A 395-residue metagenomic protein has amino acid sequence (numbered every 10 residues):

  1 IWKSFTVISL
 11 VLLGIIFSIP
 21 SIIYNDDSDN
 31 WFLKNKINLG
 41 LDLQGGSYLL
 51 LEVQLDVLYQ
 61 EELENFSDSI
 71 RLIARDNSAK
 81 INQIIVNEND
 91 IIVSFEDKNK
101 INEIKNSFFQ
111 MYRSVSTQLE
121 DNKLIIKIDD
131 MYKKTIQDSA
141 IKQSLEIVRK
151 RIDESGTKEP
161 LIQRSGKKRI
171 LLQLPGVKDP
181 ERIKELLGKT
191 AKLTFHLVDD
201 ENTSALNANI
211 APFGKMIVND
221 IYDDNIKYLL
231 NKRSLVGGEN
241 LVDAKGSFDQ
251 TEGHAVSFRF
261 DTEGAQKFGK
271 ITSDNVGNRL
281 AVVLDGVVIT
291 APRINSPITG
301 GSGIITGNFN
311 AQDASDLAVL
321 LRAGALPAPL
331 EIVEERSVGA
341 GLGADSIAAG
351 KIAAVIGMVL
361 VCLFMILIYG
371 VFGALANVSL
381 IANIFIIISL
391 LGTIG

Functional and structural regions predicted by a protein language model:
I1, S257, D261-V276, L280-A281 (+1 more regions): Interfacial segments of transmembrane alpha-helices in multi-pass membrane proteins
I1-G45: Hydrophobic alpha-helical transmembrane signal-anchor segments
W31, N38-F66: Short extracytoplasmic
L55-D90, S94-I294: Non-transmembrane, solvent-exposed regions of membrane trafficking/translocation machinery
V256-S257, S302-N308: A short beta-strand structural signal in non-transmembrane regions
S296-I298: A short acidic/small-residue loop/turn micro-motif
G300, Q312-V355, L360: Juxtamembrane "pre-transmembrane" interface segments
